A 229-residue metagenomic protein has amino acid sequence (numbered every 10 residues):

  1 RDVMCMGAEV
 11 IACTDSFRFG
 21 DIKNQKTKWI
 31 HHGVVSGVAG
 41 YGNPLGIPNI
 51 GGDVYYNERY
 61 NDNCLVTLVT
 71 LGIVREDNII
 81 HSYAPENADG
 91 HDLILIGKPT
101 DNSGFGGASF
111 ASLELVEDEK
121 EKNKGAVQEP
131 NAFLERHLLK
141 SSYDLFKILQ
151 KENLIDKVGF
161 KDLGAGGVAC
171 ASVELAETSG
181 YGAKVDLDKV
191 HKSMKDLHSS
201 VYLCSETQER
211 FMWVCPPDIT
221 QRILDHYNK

Functional and structural regions predicted by a protein language model:
R1-K229: Glycine/proline-enriched, intrinsically flexible loops and inter-domain linkers
